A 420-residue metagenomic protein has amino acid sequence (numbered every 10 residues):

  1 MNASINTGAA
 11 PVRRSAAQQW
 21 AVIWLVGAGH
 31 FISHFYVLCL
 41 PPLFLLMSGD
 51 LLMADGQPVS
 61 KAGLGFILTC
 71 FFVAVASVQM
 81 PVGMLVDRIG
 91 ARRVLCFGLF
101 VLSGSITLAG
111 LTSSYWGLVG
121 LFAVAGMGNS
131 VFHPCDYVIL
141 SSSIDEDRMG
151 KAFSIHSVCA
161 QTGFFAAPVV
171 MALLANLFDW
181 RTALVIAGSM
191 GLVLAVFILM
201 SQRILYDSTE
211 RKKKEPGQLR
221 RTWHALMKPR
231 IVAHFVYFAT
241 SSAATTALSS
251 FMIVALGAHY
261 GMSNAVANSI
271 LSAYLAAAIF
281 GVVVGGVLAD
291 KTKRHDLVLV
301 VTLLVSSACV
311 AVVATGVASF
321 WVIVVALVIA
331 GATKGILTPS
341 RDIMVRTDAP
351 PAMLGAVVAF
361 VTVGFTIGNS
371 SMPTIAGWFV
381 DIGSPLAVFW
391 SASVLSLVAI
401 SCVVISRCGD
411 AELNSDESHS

Functional and structural regions predicted by a protein language model:
I5-A17, L205-H234, S420: Juxtamembrane intracellular "pre-TM" segments in multi-pass secondary transporters
L38, F72-M80, F164-F165, L275-I279 (+2 more regions): Residue-level signature of mid-helix packing/kink "hotspots" within the transmembrane helices of 12-pass Major
L40-P41, R230-L275, I279: Extracytoplasmic gate region of multi-pass secondary transporters
S77-G90, V282-R294, V380: Helix-to-loop junctions at the C-terminal end of transmembrane segments in multipass secondary transporters
S77-S113: Conserved MFS/SLC helix-loop-helix module at the cytosolic interface between two early adjacent transmembrane helices
R88-G98, K291-L303: Cytoplasmic membrane-interface "Motif A"-like loop-to-helix N-cap segments of 12-TM Major Facilitator Superfamily
L121-C159: Cytoplasmic helix-loop-helix junction between adjacent transmembrane helices in 12-TM secondary transporters
H156-R203: Helix-loop-helix hairpin linking two adjacent transmembrane segments in secondary transporters
